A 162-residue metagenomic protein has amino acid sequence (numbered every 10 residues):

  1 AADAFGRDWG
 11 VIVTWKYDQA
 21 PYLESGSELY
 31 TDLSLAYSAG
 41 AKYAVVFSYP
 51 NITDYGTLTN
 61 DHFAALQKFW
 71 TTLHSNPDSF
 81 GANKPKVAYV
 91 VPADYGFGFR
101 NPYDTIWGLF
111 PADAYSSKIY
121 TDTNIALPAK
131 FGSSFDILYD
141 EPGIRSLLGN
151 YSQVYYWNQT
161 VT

Functional and structural regions predicted by a protein language model:
A1-D122: Hydrophobic targeting/anchoring helices
A112-T162: Helical hinge/lid and interdomain linker segments adjacent to catalytic or ligand-binding clefts that mediate domain
